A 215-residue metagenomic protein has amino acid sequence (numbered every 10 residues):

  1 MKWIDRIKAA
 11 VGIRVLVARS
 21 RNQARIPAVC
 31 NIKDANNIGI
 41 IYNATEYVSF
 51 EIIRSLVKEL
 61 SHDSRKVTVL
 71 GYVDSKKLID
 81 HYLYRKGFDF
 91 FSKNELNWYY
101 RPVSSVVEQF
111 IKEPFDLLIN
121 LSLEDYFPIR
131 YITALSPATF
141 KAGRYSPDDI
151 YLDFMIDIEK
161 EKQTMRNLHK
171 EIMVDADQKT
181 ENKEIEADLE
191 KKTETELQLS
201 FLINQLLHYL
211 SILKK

Functional and structural regions predicted by a protein language model:
M1-L16: Helix-enriched interaction subdomains in cytosolic or periplasmic regions, typified by TIR/SEFIR signaling/NADase cores
D5, D148-K215: Active-site-proximal region of nucleotide-activated glycan assembly enzymes, centered on histidine/acidic-rich loops
A28-I53: Active-site donor-nucleotide binding/catalytic segment of nucleotide-sugar enzymes
N37, R65-T68, F140: Residues at the starts of beta-strands that form the adenosine-phosphate
I41-T45, Y72, L121-L123: Structural motif
E46-R65, V69-L70: Histidine-anchored nucleotide/phosphate-binding helix
S61-Q109: Conserved nucleotide-cofactor-binding alpha/beta core module
F90-N167, A187, K191: Active-site and donor-binding regions of nucleotide-sugar-utilizing enzymes
